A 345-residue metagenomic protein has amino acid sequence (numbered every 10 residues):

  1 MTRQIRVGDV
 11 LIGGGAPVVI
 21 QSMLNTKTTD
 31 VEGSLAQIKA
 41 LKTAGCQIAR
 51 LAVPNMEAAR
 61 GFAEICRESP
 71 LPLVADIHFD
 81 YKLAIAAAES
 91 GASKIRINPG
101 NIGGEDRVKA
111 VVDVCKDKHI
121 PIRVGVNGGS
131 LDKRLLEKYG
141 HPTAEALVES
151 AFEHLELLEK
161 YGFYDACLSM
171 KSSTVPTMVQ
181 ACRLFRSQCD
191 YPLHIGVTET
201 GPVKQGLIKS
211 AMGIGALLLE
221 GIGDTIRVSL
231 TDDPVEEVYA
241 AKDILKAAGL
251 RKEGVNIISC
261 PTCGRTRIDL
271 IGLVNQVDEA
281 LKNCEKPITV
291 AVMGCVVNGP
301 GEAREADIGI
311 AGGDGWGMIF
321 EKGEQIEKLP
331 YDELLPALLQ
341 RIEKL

Functional and structural regions predicted by a protein language model:
M1-M23, K116, E279: N-terminal amphipathic alpha-helix/helix-capping segment at the start of soluble metabolic enzymes
G15-G33, A52-P54, L71-F79, L135-V148 (+1 more regions): Active-site mouth loops of central-metabolism enzymes
V18-L24, A49-L51, L73-I77, I95-I97 (+6 more regions): Hydrophobic faces of well-ordered beta-strands that scaffold small-molecule active sites in alpha/beta enzyme cores
N25-V31, K42-E68, R96-G104, A166-V175: Glycine-rich, proline-tolerant flexible connector loops at the mouths of alpha/beta enzymes
M56-I77, A110-I122, C182-L193, V277-E279: Alpha-helix-loop-beta-strand connector modules within alpha/beta enzyme cores
S69-L71, A88-I95, K116-H119, R186-P192 (+3 more regions): Glycine-enriched alpha-helix->loop->beta-strand junction motifs that scaffold or abut catalytic
K82-R123: Hydrophobic or amphipathic alpha-helical targeting/insertion segments
N127, L135-K282: Catalytic alpha/beta core domains of metabolic enzymes, predominantly
